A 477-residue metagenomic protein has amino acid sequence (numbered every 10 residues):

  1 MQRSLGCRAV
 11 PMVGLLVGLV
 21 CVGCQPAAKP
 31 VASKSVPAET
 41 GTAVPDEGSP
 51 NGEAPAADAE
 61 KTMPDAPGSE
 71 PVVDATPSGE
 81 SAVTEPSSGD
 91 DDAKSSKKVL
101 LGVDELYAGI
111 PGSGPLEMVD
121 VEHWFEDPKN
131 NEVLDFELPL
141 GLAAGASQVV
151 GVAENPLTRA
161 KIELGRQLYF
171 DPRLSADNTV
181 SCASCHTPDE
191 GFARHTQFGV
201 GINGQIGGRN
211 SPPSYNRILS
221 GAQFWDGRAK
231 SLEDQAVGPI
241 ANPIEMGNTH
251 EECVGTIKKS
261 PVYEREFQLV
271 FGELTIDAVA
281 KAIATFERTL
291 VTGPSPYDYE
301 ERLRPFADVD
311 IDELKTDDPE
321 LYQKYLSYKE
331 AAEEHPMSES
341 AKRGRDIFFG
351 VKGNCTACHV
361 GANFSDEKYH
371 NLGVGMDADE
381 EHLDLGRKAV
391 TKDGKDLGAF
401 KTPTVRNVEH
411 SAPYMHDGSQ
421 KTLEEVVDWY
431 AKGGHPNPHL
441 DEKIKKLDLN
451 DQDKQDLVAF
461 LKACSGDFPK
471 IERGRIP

Functional and structural regions predicted by a protein language model:
M1-V13: Bacterial N-terminal signal peptides that target proteins for export
S4, G18-C21, C182, C355: Mature extracytoplasmic/luminal segments of secretory-pathway proteins
P11, V17-P64, G68-K161, G247 (+6 more regions): Post-cleavage N-terminal segment of exported redox proteins
K94-G238, Y299-K421, E425-A431, H435-P438 (+1 more regions): Short glycine/threonine-rich turn/loop motifs
N155, L269, H416, K445-D448: Helix-turn-helix-type domain boundary/helix-start signal
H410, K446-L447, D451-V458, K462: Long, charged, low-complexity terminal extensions
